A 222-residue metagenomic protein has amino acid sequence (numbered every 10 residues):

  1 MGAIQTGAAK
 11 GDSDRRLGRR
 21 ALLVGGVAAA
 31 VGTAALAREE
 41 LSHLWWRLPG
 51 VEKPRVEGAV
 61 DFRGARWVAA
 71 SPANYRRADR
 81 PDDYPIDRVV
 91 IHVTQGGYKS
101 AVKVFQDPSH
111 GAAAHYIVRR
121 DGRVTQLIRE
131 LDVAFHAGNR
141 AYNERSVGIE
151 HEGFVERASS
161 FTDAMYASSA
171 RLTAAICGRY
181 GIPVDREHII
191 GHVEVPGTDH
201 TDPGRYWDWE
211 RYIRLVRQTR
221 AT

Functional and structural regions predicted by a protein language model:
G2-G138: N-terminal catalytic cores of peptidoglycan-degrading enzymes
G2-L17, V24, L36-A69, V155-T222: Basic/polar, cationic surfaces and motifs that engage anionic cell-wall and phosphate/carboxylate ligands
D83, P108, A137-A141, R157-S168: Extracytoplasmic/periplasmic, Sec-exported soluble proteins
V93, H151, V193: Residues immediately flanking
V133, G148-F161: Substrate-binding clefts and substrate-entry loops adjacent to catalytic sites of polymer-processing enzymes acting on
R140-G148: A structural motif
